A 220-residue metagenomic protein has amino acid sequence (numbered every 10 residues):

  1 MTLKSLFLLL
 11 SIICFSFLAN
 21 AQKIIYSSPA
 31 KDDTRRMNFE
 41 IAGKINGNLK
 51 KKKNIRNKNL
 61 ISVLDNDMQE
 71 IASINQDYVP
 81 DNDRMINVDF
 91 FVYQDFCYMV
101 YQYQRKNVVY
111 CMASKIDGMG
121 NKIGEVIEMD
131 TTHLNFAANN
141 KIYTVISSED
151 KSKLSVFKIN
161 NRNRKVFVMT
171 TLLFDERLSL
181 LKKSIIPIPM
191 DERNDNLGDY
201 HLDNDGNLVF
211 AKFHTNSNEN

Functional and structural regions predicted by a protein language model:
M1-Y26: Bacterial Sec-dependent N-terminal signal peptides
Q22-I25, M68-A72, G118-V126, R177-K182: Beta-strand initiation motifs
Q22-I86: Start-of-domain marker
K23-I25, L60, N75, M112-K115 (+4 more regions): Ser/Thr- (and often Asn-) enriched beta-sheet segments in non-cytosolic proteins
A30-K31, D67-V109, I123-Y143, P187-G206: Blade-loop segments of beta-propeller domains
N38-S62, D89-N107, T144-V145, K151-R164 (+2 more regions): Short beta-strand elements that form the blades of beta-propeller/WD-repeat-like and other beta-sheet-rich scaffold
L64-D65, Y110-M119, V168-S179, N220: Beta-propeller blade signature
K158, V166-V168, R177-S184, E192-D195 (+2 more regions): Alpha-solenoid helical-repeat scaffolds
